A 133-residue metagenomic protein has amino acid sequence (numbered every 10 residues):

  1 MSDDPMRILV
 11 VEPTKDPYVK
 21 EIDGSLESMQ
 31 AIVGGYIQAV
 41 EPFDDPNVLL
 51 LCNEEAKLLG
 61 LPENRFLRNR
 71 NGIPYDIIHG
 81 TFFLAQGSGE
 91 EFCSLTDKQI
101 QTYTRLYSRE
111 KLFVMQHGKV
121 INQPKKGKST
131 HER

Functional and structural regions predicted by a protein language model:
S2-I32, Y36-N47, C52-L67, I78 (+1 more regions): Charge-biased, low-complexity intrinsically disordered regions
G72-P74: Short, surface-exposed beta-strand/loop micro-motifs that present aromatic residues
K126-R133: Non-Sec secretion/translocation targeting segments of pathogen effectors
